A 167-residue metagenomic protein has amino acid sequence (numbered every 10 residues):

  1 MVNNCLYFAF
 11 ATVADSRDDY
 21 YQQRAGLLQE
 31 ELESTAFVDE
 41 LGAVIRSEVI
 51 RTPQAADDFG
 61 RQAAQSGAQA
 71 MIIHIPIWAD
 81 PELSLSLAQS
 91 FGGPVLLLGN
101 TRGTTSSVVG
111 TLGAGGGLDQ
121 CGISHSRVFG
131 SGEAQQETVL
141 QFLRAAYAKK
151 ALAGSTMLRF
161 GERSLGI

Functional and structural regions predicted by a protein language model:
M1-L112, D119-C121, F129-Y147, G154-L158 (+1 more regions): Metallocofactor- and cofactor-centric catalytic cores in central/energy metabolism, strongly enriched
L165-I167: Accessory alpha-helical/coil subdomains and C-terminal extensions that flank or cap enzyme catalytic cores
